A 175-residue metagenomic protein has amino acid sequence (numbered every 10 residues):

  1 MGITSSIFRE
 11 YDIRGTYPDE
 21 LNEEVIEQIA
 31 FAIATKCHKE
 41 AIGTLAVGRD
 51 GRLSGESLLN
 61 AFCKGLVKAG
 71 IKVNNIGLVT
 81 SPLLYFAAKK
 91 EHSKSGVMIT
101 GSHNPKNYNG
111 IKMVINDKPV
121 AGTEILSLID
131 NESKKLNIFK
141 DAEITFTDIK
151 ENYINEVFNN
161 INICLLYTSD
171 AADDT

Functional and structural regions predicted by a protein language model:
M1-K64, K68-A69, F146-L166: An N-terminal, well-structured beta->alpha segment
T44-Y108: N-terminal small/polar loop signature for handling phosphorylated ligands or for N-terminal nucleophile
K64, P82, F86, T123-D130 (+2 more regions): Residues on a specific face of well-ordered alpha-helices
S93-T145: Flexible glycine-/small-residue-enriched beta->alpha junction loops that bind anionic phosphate/pyrophosphate groups
Y167-T175: Single conserved hydrophobic/aromatic residue that forms the stacking wall/gate of nucleotide- or nucleobase-binding
